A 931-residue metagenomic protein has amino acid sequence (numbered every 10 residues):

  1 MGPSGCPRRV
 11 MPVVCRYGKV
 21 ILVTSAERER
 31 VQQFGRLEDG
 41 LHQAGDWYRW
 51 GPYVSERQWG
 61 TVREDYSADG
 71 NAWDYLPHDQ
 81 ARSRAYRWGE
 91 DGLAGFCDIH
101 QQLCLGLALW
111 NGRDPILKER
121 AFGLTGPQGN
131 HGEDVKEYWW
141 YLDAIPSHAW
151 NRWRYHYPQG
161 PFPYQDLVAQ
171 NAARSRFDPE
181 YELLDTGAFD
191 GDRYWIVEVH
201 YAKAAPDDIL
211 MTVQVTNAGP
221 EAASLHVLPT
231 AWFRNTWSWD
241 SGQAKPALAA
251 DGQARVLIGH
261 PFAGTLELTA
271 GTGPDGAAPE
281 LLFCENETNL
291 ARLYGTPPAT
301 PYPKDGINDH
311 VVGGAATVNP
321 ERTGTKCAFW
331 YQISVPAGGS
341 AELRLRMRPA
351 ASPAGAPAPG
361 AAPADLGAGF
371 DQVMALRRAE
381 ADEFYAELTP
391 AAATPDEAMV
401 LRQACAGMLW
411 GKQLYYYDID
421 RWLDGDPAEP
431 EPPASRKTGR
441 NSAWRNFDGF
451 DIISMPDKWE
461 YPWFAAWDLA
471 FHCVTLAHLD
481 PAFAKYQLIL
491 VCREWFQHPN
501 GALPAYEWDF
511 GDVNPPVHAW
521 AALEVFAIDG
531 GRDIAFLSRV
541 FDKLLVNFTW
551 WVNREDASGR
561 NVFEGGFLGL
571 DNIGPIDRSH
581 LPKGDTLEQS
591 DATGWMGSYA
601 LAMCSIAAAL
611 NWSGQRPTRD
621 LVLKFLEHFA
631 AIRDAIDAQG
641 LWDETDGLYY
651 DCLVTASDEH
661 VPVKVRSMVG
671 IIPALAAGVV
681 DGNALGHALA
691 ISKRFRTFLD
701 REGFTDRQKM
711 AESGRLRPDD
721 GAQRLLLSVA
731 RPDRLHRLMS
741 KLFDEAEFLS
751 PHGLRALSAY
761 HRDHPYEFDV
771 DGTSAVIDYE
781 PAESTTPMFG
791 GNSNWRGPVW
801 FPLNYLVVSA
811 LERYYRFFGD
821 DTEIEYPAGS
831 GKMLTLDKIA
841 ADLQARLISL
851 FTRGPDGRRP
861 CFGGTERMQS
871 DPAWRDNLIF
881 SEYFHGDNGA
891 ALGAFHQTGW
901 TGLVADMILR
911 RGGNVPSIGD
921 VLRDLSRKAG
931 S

Functional and structural regions predicted by a protein language model:
K19-L76, Q80-S83, L93, W110-S931: Acidic, mature catalytic/reactive cores of soluble proteins
Y75-P77, A85-D91, G95-G106: Long, low-complexity, serine/threonine- and charged-residue-rich intrinsically disordered N-terminal tails that act as
